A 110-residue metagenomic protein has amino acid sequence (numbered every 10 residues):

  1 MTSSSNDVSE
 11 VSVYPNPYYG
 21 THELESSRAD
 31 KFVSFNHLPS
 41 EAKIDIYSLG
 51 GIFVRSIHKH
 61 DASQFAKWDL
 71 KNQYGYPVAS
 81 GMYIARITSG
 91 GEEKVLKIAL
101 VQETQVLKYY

Functional and structural regions predicted by a protein language model:
T2-K43: Glycine-centered coil/turn sites that cap beta-strands in beta-rich domains
V13-N16, G51, W68, Y83 (+1 more regions): Terminal processing/anchoring signals of secreted or surface-associated proteins and related intramolecular
Y14, N36, H58, D69-K71 (+1 more regions): Residue-level detector of conserved, well-ordered beta-strand and adjacent loop positions that form binding/recognition
A29, S40, A62-K67, A79-A85: A glycine-anchored, Pro-Gly-centered beta-turn/N-cap motif
F35-N36, Y47, K71, Y76: Surface-exposed loop and edge beta-strand positions of immunoglobulin-like domains
K43-V54, Y83: Short, glycine-anchored, charge-dense loop/turn motifs used at functional sites
F53-V78, S89-K94: Glycine-centered tight-turn motifs at strand-turn-strand junctions
M82-Y110: C-terminal tail/sorting-segment detector
